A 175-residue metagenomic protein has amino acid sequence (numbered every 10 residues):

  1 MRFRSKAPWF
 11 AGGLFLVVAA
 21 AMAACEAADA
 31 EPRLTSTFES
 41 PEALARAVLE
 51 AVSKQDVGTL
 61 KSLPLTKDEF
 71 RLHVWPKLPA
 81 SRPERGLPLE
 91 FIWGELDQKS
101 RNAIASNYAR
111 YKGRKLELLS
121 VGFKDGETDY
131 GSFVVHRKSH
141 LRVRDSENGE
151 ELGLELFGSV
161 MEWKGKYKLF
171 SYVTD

Functional and structural regions predicted by a protein language model:
M1-A7: N-terminal secretory signal peptides that target proteins for export/translocation
A11-A21: Bacterial N-terminal signal peptides
C25-G58, S62, E69-H73, A80: Short, low-complexity N-terminal intrinsically disordered segments enriched in polar/charged residues
P64-D68, V74-K77, D145-E147, G158 (+1 more regions): A mature extracytoplasmic/lumenal domain signature
P76-G149: Surface-exposed, charged secondary-structure patches
E155-M161: Hydrophobic/aromatic beta-strand elements that line small-molecule binding cavities or substrate pockets in beta-rich
M161-D175: Short, low-complexity, Pro/Ser/Thr/Gly-rich segments in the mature regions of secreted, periplasmic
